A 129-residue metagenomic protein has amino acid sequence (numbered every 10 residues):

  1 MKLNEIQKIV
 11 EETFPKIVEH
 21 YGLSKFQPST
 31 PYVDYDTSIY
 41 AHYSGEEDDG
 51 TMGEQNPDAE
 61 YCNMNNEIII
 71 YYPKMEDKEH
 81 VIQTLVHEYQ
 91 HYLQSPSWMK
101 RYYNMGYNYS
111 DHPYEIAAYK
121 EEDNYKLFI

Functional and structural regions predicted by a protein language model:
M1-E5, I69: N-terminal low-structure segments adjacent to metalloprotease catalytic domains across cellular compartments
E5-S29: Zn2+-dependent metallopeptidase catalytic core
T30-S38: Acidic helix-start/capping segments at beta-turn-to-alpha-helix junctions
S44-E79: Active-site scaffold of zinc-dependent metalloenzymes
E79-Q83, S95-E122: Post-HEXXH active-site segment of zinc metalloproteases
V86-Q94: Short active-site segment of divalent metal-dependent hydrolases/proteases that encodes the spacing between
E122-I129: Short helix/loop segments within enzyme catalytic domains that coordinate or immediately flank catalytic cofactors
